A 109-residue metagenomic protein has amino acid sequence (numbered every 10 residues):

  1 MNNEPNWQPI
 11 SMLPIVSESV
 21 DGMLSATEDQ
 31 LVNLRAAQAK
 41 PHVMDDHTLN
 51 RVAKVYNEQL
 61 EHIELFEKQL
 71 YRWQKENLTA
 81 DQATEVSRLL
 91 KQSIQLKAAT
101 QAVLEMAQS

Functional and structural regions predicted by a protein language model:
N2-M44: Short terminal alpha-helical segments
V32-K75: Amphipathic alpha-helical interaction modules
L49-N57, A80-K91: Short, charged, amphipathic alpha-helical segments
R72-T79, Q108-S109: Short alpha-helical linear motifs
Q82-S109: Amphipathic alpha-helical binding modules
